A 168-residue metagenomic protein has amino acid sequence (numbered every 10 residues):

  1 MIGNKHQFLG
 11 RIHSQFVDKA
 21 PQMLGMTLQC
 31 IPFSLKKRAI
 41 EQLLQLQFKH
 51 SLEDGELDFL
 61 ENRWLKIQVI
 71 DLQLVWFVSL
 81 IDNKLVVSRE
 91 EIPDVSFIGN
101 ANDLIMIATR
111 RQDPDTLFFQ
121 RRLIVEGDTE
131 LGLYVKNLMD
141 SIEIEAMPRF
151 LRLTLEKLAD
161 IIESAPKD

Functional and structural regions predicted by a protein language model:
M1-D168: Feature captures hydrophobic
